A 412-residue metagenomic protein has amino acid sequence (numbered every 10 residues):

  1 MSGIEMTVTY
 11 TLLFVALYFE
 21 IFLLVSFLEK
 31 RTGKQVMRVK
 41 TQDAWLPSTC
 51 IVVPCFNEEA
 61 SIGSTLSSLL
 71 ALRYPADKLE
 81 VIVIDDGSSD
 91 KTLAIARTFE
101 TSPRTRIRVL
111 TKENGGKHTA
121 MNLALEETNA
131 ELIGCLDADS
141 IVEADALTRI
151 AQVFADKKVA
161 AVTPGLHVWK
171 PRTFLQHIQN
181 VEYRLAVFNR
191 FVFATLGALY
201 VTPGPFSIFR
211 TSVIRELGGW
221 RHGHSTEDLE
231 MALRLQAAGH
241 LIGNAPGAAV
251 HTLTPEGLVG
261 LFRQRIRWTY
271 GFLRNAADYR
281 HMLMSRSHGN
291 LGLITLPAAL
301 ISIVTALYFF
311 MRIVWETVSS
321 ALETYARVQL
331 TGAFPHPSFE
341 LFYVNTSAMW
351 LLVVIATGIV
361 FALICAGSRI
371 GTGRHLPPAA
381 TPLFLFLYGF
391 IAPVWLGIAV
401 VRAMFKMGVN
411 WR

Functional and structural regions predicted by a protein language model:
M1-M6, T32-K40, E256-G260, Q264-P382 (+1 more regions): Basic/Trp-rich segment in TM-proximal cytosolic loops or flexible interdomain/linker regions
M1-W45, G367, A392-R402: N-terminal membrane-anchoring/stem segments of glycan-assembly enzymes
E29, E100, R104, V109 (+7 more regions): Long helical/loop segments within the catalytic core of UDP-sugar-dependent glycosyltransferases, especially the large
P47-C50, E80, R215, E230: Cell-envelope/extracellular polymer assembly enzymes that use nucleotide-activated donors
G63-S64, D90-T98, M121, D145: Acidic helix N-cap motif at the loop->helix transition within catalytic regions of sugar-transfer enzymes
S67-K78: Short, acidic, metal-binding catalytic loop of nucleotide-sugar glycosyltransferases
D85-A94, N114-G115: A conserved acidic beta->alpha catalytic loop
F154-F188, R221-S225, A232-P297, L322-T331 (+1 more regions): Catalytic donor/gating beta->alpha subdomain of glycosyltransferases that bind UDP-sugars
